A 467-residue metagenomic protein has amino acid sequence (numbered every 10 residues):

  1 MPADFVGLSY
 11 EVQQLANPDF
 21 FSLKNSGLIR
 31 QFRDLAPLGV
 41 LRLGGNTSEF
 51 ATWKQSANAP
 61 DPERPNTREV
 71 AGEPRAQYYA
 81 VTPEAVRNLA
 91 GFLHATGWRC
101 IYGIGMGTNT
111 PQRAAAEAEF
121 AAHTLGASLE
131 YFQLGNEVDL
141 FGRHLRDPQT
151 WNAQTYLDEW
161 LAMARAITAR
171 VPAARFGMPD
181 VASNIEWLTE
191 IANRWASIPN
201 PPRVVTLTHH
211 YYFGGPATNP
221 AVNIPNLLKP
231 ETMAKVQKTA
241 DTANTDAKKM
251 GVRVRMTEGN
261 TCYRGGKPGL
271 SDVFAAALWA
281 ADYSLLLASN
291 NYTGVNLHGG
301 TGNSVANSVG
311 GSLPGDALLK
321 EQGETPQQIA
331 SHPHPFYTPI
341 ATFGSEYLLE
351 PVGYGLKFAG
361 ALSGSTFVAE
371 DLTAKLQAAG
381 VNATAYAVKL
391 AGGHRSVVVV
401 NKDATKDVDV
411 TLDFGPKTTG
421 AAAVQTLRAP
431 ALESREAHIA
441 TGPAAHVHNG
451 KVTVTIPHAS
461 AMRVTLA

Functional and structural regions predicted by a protein language model:
M1-R194: N-terminal catalytic cores of secreted or lumenal carbohydrate-active enzymes
L8, L41, F132, E137 (+5 more regions): Conserved, mostly hydrophobic/aromatic
Q14-D19, F50-T52, A217-T218, A431-E436 (+1 more regions): Short, solvent-exposed loop/turn elements at domain surfaces
L38-P60, Y211-A217, L297, G302-A306 (+1 more regions): Short, solvent-exposed beta-strand-terminating loops
Y102, P111-R113, E117-E119, N152-Y283 (+1 more regions): Noncatalytic carbohydrate-binding groove/subsite architecture in carbohydrate-active enzymes
M256, T261-T384: Aromatic/acidic polysaccharide-binding cleft in carbohydrate-active enzymes
A378-T418, V424-L427, A459-M462: Carbohydrate-binding surface patches
P416-S460: Acidic, Ser/Thr/Pro-rich beta/coil linker or hinge segments at domain junctions
